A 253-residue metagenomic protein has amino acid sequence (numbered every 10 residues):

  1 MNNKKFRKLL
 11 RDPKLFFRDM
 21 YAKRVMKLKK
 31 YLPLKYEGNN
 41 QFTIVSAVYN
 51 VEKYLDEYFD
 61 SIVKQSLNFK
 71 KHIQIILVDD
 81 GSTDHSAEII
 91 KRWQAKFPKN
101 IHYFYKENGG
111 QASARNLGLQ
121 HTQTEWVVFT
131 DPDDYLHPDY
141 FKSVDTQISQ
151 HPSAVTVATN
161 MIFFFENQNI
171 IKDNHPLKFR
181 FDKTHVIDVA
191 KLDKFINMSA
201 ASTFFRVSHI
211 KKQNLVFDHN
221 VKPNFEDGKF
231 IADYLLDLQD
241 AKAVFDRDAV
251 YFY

Functional and structural regions predicted by a protein language model:
K29, V51-Q65: Short, well-formed alpha-helical segments that are part of the catalytic scaffolds of diverse glycosyltransferases
Y54-D56, D84-W93, Y135, D139: Acidic helix N-cap motif at the loop->helix transition within catalytic regions of sugar-transfer enzymes
S61, D79-E88, G110, D131: A conserved acidic beta->alpha catalytic loop
K71-G81, H102-E107, P132: Short beta-strand/loop segment that forms part of the nucleotide-sugar
K106-T122: Glycine-rich, basic loop-to-helix element that forms the pyrophosphate-binding segment of sugar-nucleotide handling
V127: Short aromatic/hydrophobic "clamp" motif used to bind/position activated sugar donors
D139-D173: Conserved donor NDP-sugar-binding/catalytic core segment of glycosyltransferases
I187-Y253: Conserved nucleotide-sugar donor-binding catalytic segment
